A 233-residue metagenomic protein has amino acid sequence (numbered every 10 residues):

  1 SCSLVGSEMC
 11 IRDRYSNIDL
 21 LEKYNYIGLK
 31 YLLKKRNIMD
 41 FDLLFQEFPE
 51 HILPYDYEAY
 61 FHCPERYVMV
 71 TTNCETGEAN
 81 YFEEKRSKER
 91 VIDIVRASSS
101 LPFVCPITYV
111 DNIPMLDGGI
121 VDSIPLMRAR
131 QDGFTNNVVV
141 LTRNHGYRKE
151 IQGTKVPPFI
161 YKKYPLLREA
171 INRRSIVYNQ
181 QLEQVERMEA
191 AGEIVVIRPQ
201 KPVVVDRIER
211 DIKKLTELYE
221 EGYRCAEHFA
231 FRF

Functional and structural regions predicted by a protein language model:
S1-G6, C10-I11: Single conserved hydrophobic/aromatic residue that forms the stacking wall/gate of nucleotide- or nucleobase-binding
S7, M69, V95, L116-D117 (+2 more regions): Conserved small-residue
R14-I52, T72-R86, G119-F233: Non-catalytic peripheral regions of patatin-like phospholipases
P49-Y55, E89-I107, G118-I124: Active-site glycine-rich loop that binds ribose-phosphate moieties when present
I52-R66: A short alpha-helix-loop-beta-strand transition element characteristic of N-terminal alpha/beta dinucleotide-binding
A59, P102-P106, V138-V140: Short, structured loop/turn "capping" segments at alpha-beta junctions
Y67-N73, P106: Short beta-strand scaffold segments in enzyme catalytic cores
V110-D111: Structural motif
